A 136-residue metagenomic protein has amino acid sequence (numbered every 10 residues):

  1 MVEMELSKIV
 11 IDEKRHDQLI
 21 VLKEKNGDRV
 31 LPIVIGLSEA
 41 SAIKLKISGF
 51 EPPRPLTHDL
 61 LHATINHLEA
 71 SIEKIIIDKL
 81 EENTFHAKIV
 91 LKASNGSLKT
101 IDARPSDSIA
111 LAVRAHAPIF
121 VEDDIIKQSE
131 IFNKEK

Functional and structural regions predicted by a protein language model:
M1-K136: Divalent-cation
